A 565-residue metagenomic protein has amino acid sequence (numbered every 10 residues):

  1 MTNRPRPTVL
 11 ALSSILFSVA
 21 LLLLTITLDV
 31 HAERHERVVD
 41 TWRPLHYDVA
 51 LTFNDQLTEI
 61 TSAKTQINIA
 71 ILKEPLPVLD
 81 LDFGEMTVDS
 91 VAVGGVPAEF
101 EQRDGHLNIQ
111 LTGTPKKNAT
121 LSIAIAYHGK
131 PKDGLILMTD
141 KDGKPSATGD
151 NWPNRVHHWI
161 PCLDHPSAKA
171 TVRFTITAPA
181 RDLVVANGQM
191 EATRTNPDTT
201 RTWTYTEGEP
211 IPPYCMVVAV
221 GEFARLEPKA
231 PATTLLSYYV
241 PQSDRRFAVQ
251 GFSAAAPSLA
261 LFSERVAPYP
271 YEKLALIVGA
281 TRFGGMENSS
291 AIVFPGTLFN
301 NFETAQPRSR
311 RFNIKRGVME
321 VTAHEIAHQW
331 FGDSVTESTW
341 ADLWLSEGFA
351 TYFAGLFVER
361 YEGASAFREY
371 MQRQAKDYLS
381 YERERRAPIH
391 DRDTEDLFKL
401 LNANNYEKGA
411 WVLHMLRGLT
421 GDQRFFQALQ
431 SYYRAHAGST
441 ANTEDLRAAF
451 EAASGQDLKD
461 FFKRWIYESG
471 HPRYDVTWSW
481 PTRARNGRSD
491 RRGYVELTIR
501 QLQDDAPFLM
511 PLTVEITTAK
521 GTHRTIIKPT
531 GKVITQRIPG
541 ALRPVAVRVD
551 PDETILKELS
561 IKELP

Functional and structural regions predicted by a protein language model:
M1-L10: N-terminal secretory signal peptides that target proteins for export/translocation
S13-I26: Bacterial N-terminal signal peptides
I26-K273, T297, A403, G418-T420 (+9 more regions): Acidic/His-enriched low-complexity segments
T65, Y205, Y238-T498: Hydrophobic alpha-helical and helix-loop surface patches within well-folded domains that function as non-catalytic
L512-V514: Short beta-strand elements bearing conserved aromatic residues within extracellular beta-rich modules
I561-P565: Terminal edge beta-strands and adjacent linker/stalk segments of extracellular immunoglobulin-superfamily beta-sandwich
